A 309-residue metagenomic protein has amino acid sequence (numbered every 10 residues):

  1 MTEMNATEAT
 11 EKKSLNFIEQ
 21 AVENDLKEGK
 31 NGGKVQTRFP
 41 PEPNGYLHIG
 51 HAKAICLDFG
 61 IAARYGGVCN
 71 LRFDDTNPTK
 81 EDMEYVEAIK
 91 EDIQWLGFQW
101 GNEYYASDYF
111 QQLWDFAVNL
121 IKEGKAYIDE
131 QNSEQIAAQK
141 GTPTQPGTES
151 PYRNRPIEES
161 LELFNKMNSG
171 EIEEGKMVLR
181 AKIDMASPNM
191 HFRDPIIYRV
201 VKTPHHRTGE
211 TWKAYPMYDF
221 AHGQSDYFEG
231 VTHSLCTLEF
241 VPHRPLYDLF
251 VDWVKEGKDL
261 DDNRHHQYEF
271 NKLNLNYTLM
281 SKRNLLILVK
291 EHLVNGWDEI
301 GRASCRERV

Functional and structural regions predicted by a protein language model:
M1-Y46, G67-C69, N102, N168-S169 (+6 more regions): Non-catalytic terminal extensions that flank enzyme cores
K13-K90, P204-T237: N-terminal catalytic cores of NTP/NDP-binding nucleotidyl/phosphoryl-transfer enzymes
L26-K27, A63, Q94, I121 (+1 more regions): Short polybasic/polar patches that bind polyanions
L71, D75-N77, M83-E84, Y105 (+1 more regions): Active-site cores that bind ATP or allylic diphosphates and position pyrophosphate for catalysis
Y85-F110, F116-N119, G124-Y127: A glycine-rich helix N-cap at a beta->alpha junction
F110-W114, K272-L275: Beta-rich nucleic-acid/ligand-interaction surfaces
